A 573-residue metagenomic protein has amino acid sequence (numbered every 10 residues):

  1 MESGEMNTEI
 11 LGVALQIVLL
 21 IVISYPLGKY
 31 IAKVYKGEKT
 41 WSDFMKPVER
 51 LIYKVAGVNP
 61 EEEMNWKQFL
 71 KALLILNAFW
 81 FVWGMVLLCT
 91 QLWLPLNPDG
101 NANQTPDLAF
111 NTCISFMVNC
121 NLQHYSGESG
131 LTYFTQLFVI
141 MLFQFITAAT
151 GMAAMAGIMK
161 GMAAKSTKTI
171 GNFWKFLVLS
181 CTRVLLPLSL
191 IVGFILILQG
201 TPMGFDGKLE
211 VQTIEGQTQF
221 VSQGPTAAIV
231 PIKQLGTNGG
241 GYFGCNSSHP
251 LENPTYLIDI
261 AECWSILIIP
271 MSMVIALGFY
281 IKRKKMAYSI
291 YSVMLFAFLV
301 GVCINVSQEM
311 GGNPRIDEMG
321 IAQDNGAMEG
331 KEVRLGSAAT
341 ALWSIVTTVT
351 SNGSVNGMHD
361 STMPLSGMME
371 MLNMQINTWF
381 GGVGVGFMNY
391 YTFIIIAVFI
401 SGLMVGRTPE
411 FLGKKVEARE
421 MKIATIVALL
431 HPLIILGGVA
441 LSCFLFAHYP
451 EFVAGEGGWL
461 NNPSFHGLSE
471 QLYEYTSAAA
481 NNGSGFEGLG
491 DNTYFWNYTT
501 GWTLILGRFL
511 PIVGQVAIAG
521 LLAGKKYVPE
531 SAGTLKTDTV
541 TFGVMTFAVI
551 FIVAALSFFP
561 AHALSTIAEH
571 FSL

Functional and structural regions predicted by a protein language model:
E2-N111, S166-T167, G171, K175 (+3 more regions): N-terminal alpha-helical transmembrane segments of multi-pass membrane transport and channel/translocase proteins
L27, I400, S442-L445, P511-A523 (+1 more regions): Membrane-helix cytosolic exit motif
K71-F81, F143-A153, E262-V274, G386-I400 (+1 more regions): Hydrophobic alpha-helical transmembrane segments
L73-L87, L179-P202, I266-I269, G278 (+5 more regions): Selective recognition of specific alpha-helical transmembrane segments in multi-pass small-molecule
P95-V139, P202-W264, I316-V385, V453-L506 (+1 more regions): P-loop potassium selectivity filter motif centered on the GYG triad
L131-F205, L257-A287: A conserved hydrophobic secondary-structure block that centers on an alpha-helix together with its immediately flanking
A276-I281, L403-A418, A517-D538: Alpha-helical transmembrane segments
T392-I396, S401, V405, I423-N462 (+3 more regions): C-terminal catalytic subdomain
